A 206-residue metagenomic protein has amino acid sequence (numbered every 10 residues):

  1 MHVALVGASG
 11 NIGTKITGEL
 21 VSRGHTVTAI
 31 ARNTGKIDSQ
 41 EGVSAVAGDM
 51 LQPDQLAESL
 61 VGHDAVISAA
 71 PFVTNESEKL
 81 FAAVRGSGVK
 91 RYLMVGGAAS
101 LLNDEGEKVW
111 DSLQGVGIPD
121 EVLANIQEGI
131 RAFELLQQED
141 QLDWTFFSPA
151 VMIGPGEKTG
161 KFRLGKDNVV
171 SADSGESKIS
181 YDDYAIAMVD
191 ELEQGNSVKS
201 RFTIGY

Functional and structural regions predicted by a protein language model:
V3-R23: N-terminal Rossmann NAD(P)H-binding glycine-rich loop of SDR-like oxidoreductase domains
A4, T28, T145: Conserved beta-strand positions in the Rossmann-like core of class I SAM-dependent methyltransferases
S9, N33, A98: Residues in the short beta-alpha loop(s) of Rossmann-like NAD(P)-binding domains
R23-V27, Q141-D143: A generic structural motif
A29-K36, V151: Short, polar loop motifs at secondary-structure junctions
T34-V89: NAD(P)H-binding glycine-rich loop region in Rossmannoid oxidoreductase-like domains and their noncatalytic homologs
F72-F162: Glycine-/Pro-rich loop/turn segments that contact NAD(P) or position catalytic residues in Rossmann-like domains
G129-I130, Q137-Y206: C-terminal substrate-binding/catalytic lobe of Rossmann-fold NAD(P)-dependent oxidoreductases
